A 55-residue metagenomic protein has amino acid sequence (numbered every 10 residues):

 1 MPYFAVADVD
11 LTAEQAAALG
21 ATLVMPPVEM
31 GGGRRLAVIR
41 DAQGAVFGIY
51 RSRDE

Functional and structural regions predicted by a protein language model:
Y3-A5: Short hydrophobic/aromatic beta-strand micro-patches that form the beta-sheet surface supporting nucleotide- or nucleic
A13, A17-E55: Vicinal oxygen chelate
